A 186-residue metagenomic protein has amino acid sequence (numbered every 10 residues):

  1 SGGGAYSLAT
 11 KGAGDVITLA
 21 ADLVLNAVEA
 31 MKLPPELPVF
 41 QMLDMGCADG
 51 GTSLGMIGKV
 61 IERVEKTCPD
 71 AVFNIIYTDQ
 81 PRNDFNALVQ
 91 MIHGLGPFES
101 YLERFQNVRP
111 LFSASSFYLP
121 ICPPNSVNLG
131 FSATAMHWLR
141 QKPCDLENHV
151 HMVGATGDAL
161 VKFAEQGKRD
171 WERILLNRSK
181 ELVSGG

Functional and structural regions predicted by a protein language model:
S1-P110, A114-N125, H137-A155: N-terminal charged/capping segments associated with class I S-adenosyl-L-methionine
G46, G185-G186: Structural beta-strand/beta-sheet cores of well-ordered domains, especially the beta-sheet scaffolds that support
S116-F117, I174-N177: Short, hydrophobic/aromatic alpha-helical segments in well-folded domains
I121, S179-E181: A general structural signal for short secondary-structure junctions and capping/turn motifs
N125-A135, N177, G186: Short SAM/SAH-binding signature in class I
S132-I174, E181-L182: Mobile active-site "lid"/loop adjacent to the S-adenosyl-L-methionine
